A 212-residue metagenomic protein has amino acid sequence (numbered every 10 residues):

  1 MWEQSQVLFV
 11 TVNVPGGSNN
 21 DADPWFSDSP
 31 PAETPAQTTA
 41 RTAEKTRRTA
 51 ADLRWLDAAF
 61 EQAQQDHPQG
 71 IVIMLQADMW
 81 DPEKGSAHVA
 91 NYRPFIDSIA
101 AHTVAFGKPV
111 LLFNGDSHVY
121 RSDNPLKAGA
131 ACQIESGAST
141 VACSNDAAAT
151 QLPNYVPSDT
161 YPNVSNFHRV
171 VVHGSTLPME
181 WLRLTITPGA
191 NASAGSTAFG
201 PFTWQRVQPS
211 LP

Functional and structural regions predicted by a protein language model:
M1-G16, P162: Beta-strand-turn-beta hairpins that frame and shape the catalytic cleft of phosphate-ester-processing enzymes
W2, Q64-D66, A105, T160-N163: Generic structural signal for beta-strand residues in well-ordered domains
E3-L8, K108, N166, L177-E180: Residues that flank catalytic or metal-binding motifs in active/ligand-binding sites
F9, L112, F167-V171: Conserved beta-strand scaffold positions in the cores of enzyme catalytic domains, especially in NTP/NDP-utilizing
V10, W25-K127: His/acidic metal-ligating clusters that form di-metal
P15-N19, A77-P82, D116-Y120, H173-P178 (+1 more regions): Solvent-exposed loop/turn segments at secondary-structure junctions within structured extracellular/periplasmic domains
N20-P24, P212: A short, polar/proline- and glycine-enriched secondary-structure boundary/capping micro-motif
V119-P212: Binuclear metal-dependent phosphoesterase catalytic core
